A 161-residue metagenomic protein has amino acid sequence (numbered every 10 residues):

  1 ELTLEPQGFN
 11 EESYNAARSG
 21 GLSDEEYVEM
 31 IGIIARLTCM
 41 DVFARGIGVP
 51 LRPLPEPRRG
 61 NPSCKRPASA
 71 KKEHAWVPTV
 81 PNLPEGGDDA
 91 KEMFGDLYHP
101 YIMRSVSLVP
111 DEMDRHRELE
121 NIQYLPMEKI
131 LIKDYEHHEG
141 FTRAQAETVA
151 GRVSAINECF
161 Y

Functional and structural regions predicted by a protein language model:
E1-Y161: Hydrophobic alpha-helical segments
